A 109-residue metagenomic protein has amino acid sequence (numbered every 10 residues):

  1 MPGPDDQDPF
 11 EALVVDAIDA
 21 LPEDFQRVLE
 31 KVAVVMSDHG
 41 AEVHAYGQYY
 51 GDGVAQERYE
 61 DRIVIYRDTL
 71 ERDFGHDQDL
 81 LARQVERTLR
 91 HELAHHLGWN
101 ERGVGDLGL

Functional and structural regions predicted by a protein language model:
M1-A12, A17: N-terminal small/polar-rich segments of proteins
M1-G3, R27-A33, L70, G108: Generic detector of short, locally flexible boundary/turn motifs and exposed helical patches
P2-D5, L21, H76, W99: Short coil/turn linker and secondary-structure boundary residues
P4-P9, V35-H39, D77: N-terminal start-of-chain detector that recognizes signal peptides and the immediate post-cleavage beginning
E11-V14, A82, E86, R90: Amphipathic, non-transmembrane alpha-helical scaffold segments
A12-V14, I18-R67: Auxiliary, metal-adjacent structural segments of Zn-dependent hydrolase domains
A20, D24, T88, E92-H96: Short alpha-helical functional segments enriched in proximate histidine and acidic residues
Q48-E86, H96-L109: Active-site scaffold of zinc-dependent metalloenzymes
